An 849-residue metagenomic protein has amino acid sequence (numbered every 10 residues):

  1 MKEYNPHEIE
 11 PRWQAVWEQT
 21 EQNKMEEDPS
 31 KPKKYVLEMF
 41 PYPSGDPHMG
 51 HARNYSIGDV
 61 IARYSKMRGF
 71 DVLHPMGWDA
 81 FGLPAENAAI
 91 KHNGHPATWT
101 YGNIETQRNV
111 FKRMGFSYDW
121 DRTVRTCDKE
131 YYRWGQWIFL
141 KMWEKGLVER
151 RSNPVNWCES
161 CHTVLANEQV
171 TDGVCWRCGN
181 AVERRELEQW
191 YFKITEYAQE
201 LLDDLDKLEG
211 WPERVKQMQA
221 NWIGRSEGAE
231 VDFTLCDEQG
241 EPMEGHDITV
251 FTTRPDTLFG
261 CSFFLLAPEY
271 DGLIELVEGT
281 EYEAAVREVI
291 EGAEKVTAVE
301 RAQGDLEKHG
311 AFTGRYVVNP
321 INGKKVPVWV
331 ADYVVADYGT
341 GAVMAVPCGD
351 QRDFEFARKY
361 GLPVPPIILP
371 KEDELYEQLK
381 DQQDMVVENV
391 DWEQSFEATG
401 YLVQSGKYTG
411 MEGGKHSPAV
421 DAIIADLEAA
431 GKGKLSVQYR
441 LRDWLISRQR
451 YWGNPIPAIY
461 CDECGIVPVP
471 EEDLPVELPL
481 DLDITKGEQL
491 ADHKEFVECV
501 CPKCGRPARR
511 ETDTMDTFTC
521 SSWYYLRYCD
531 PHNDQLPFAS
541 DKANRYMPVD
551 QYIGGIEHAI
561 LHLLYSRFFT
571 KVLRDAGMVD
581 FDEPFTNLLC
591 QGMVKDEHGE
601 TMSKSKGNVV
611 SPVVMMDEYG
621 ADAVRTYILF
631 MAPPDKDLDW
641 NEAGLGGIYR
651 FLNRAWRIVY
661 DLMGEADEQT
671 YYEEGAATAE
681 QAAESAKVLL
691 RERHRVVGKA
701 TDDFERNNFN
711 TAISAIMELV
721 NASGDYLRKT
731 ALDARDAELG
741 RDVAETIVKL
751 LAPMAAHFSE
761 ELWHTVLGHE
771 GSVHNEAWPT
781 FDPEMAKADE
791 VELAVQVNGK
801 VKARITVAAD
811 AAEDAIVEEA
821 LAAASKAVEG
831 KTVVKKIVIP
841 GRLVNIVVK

Functional and structural regions predicted by a protein language model:
M1-K31, G279-T280, P363-E374, A430-G433 (+5 more regions): Basic, alpha-helical terminal appendages of large translation-related enzymes
M1-L37, K66-P75, T98-R108, G210 (+3 more regions): Conserved oxyanion/phosphate-binding beta-strand-loop segments in alpha/beta enzyme cores
E3, R12, V16-T20, I90-I248 (+7 more regions): Residue patterns forming the tRNA-binding/recognition surfaces of aminoacyl-tRNA synthetases and related DALR
E26-G94, T123-I138, T252-T253, P320-F356 (+1 more regions): N-terminal catalytic cores of NTP/NDP-binding nucleotidyl/phosphoryl-transfer enzymes
G58, D71, L273-P370, Y376 (+2 more regions): Catalytic alpha/beta core of large soluble enzyme barrels
D79, E144-S160, R225, K434-C464 (+6 more regions): Helix-rich, typically C-terminal accessory recognition domains appended to large enzymatic cores
I194-R225, A267, D271-A311, E472-E498 (+1 more regions): Amphipathic alpha-helical
R315-I321, K325-Y338, E498-K636: Alpha-helical recognition segments enriched in aromatics with Gly/Pro capping that present substrate-recognition
